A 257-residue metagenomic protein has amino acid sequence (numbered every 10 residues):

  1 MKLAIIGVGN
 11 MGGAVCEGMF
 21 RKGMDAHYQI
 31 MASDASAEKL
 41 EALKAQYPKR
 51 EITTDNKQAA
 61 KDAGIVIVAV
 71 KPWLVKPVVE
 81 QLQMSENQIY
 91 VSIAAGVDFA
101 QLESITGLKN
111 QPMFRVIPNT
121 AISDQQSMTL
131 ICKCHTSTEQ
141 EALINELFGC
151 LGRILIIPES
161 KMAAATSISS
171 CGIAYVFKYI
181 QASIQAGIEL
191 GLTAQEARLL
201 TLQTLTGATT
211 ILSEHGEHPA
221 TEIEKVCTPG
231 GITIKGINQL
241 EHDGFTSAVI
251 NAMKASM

Functional and structural regions predicted by a protein language model:
M1-T54, Q58-K61, Q126, I188-L190: NAD(P)+-binding Rossmann beta1-loop-alpha1 motif at the extreme N-terminus of oxidoreductases
V15, M19, L40-L43, V78-L82 (+2 more regions): Hydrophobic packing residues within well-ordered alpha-helices of enzyme cores
I30, L40, A59, T193-L200 (+2 more regions): Small-residue helix-packing motif on alpha-helices
M31, A37, N56-I131: Rossmann-like NAD(P)(H) cofactor-binding subdomain of soluble oxidoreductases
Q101-P112, M128-A165, V176-E214, A255: Internal alpha-helical scaffold of NAD(P)-dependent oxidoreductase catalytic cores
M113-F114, M162-S167, P219-E224: Short pre-catalytic strand/loop immediately N-terminal to key active-site residues, enriched for Gly-Thr
L202-M257: NAD(P)-dependent Rossmann-like dehydrogenase/reductase catalytic/cofactor-binding core
